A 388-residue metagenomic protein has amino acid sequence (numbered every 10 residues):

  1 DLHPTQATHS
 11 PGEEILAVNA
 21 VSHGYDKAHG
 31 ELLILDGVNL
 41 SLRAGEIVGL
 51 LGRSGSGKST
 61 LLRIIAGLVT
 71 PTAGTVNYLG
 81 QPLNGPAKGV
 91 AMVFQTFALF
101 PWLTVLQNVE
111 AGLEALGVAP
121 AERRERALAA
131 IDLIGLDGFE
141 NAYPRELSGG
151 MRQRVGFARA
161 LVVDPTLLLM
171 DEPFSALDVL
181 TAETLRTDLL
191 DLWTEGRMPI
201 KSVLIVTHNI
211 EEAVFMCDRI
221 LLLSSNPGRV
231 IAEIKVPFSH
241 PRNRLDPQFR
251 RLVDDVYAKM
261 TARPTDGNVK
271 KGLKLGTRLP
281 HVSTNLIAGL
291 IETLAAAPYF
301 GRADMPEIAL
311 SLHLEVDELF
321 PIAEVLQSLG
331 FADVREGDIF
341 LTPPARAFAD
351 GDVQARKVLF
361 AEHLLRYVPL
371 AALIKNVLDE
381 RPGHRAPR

Functional and structural regions predicted by a protein language model:
L51-R53: The feature captures the beta-strand-to-loop junction immediately N-terminal to the Walker
A66: Helix-to-loop junction immediately C-terminal to a conserved catalytic motif
G74-G85: Conserved ABC transporter NBD signature motif
E114, A121-F139, L190-D191: Conserved ABC ATPase "signature" region
Y143-L147, M151: Conserved ABC ATPase signature
V162-T166: A short, proline-enriched helix->beta-strand linker immediately N-terminal to the Walker B motif in ABC-type P-loop
